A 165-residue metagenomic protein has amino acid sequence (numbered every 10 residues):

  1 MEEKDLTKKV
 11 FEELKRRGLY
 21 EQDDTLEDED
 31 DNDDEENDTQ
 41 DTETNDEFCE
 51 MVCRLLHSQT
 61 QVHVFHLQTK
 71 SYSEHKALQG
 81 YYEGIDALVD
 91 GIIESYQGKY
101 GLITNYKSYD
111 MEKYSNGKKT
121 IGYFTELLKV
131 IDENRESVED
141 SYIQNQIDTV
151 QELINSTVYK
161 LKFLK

Functional and structural regions predicted by a protein language model:
M1-D46, E50: Intrinsically disordered, compositionally biased, charge-dense segments
T44, M51, E74, E139-I143: Residue-level recognition of alpha-helical structural elements
C49, C53-L56, T60, Q79 (+5 more regions): Generic structural signal for well-ordered, non-transmembrane alpha-helical segments in soluble/cytosolic regions
H57-G80, V138-E139: Helix-loop segments that flank and shape redox-cofactor active sites
V64, Q68-S71, G98, N105 (+1 more regions): Heptad-repeat coiled-coil alpha-helices
H75-T104: Conserved alpha-helical segments that form or flank metal/cofactor-binding pockets of metalloenzymes
G91-Y96, T157-K165: Amphipathic alpha-helical coiled-coil segments
S108-K162: Acidic/histidine-rich alpha-helical segments that form the ligand environment of transition-metal centers
